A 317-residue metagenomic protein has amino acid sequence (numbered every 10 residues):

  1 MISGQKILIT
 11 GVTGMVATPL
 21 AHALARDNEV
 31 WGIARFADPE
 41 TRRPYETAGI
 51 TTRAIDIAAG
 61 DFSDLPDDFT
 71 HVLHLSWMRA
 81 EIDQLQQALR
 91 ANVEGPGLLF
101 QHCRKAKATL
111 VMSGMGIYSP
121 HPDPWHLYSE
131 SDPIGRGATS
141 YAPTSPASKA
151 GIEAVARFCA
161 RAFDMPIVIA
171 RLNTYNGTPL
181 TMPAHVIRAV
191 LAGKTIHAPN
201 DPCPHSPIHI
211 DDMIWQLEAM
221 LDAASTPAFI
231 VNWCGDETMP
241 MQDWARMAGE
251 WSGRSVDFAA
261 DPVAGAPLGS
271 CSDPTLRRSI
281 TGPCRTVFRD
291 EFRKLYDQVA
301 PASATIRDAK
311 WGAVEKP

Functional and structural regions predicted by a protein language model:
I7-R26: N-terminal Rossmann NAD(P)H-binding glycine-rich loop of SDR-like oxidoreductase domains
P39, I50-A91: NAD(P)H-binding glycine-rich loop region in Rossmannoid oxidoreductase-like domains and their noncatalytic homologs
G97-T144: Conserved Rossmann-fold NAD(P)-dependent oxidoreductase catalytic core, especially the SDR/UDP-sugar
P124-W125, A154-H205, I210, A248: NAD(P)-dependent short-chain dehydrogenase/reductase
S131, A138-V168: Active-site Tyr-X1-5-Lys
R171, Y175-G177, H197-P204, F229-M239 (+2 more regions): Glycine-rich Rossmann NAD(P)(H)-binding loop
Q216-L268, D273, D308: Mid/C-terminal beta-alpha module of Rossmann-like enzyme folds, strongest in SDR-family dehydrogenases/epimerases
F288-P317: Amphipathic terminal alpha-helices
